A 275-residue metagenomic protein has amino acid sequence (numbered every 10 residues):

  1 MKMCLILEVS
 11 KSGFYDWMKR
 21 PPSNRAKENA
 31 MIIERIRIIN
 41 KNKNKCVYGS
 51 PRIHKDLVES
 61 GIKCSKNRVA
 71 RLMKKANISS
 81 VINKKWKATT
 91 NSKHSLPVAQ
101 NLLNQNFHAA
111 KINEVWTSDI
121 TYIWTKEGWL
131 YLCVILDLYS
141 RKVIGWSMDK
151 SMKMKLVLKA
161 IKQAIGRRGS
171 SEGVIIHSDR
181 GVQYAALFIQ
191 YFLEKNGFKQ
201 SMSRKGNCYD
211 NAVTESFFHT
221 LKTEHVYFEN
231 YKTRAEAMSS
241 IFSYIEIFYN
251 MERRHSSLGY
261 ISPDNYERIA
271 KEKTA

Functional and structural regions predicted by a protein language model:
M1-A275: Charged DNA-binding/catalytic regions of mobile-element recombinases
